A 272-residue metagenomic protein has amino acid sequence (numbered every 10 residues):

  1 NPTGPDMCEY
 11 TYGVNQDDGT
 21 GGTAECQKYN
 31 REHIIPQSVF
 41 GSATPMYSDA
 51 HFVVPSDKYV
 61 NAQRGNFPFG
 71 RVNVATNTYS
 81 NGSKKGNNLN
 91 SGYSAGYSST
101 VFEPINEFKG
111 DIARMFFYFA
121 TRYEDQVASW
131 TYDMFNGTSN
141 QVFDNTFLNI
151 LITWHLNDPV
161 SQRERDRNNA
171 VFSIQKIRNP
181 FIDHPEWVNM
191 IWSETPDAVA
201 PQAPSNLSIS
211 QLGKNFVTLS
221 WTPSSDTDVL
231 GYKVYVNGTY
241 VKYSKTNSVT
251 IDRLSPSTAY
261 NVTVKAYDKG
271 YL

Functional and structural regions predicted by a protein language model:
N1-G21, L151: Aromatic-lined ligand-binding clefts that engage carbohydrates, nucleic acids, or primary amines
T20-N30, I35-D197: Domain-level detector of nuclease and nuclease-like folds in predominantly extracellular/periplasmic contexts
E194-D228, P256, G270-L272: Pro/Thr/Ser/Gly-rich low-complexity, intrinsically disordered linker/stalk tracts
Y232-V234: Short beta-strand elements bearing conserved aromatic residues within extracellular beta-rich modules
T239-T246: Short beta-strand segments within Ig-like beta-sandwich modules, predominantly Fibronectin type-III
I251-L272: Beta-strand-rich modules
